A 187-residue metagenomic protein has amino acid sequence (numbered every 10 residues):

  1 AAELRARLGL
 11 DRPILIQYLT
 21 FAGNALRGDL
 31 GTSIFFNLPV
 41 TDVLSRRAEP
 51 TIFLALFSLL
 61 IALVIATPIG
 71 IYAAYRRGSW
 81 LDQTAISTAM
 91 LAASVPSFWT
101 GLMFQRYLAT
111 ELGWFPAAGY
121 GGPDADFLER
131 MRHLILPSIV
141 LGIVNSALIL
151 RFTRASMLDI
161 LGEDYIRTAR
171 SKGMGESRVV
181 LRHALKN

Functional and structural regions predicted by a protein language model:
A1-D11, T41, S45, Y72 (+1 more regions): N-terminal signal-anchor/first transmembrane alpha helix
A1-L19, F36-L38, L112-H133: Hydrophobic alpha-helical transmembrane segments of membrane transport/permease proteins and related membrane-embedded
A2, I16, L30-I34, T100-G101 (+3 more regions): Short, hydrophobic secondary-structure boundary micro-motifs
R7-T67: An internal, D/E-rich "acidic patch" concept
R12, G23, S87-A118, V140-S146: Membrane-water interface segments at the C-terminal ends of transmembrane alpha-helices in multi-pass inner-membrane
P13, Q17, F21, P39 (+10 more regions): Amphipathic alpha-helical recognition patches that constitute DNA-binding helices
T20, L59, I71, L102-R106: Transmembrane alpha-helix boundary and packing residues in multipass membrane permease domains and related
A48-D82, S97, G113-W114, D124-N187: Alpha-helical transmembrane segments of integral membrane proteins, especially multi-pass inner/plasma-membrane
